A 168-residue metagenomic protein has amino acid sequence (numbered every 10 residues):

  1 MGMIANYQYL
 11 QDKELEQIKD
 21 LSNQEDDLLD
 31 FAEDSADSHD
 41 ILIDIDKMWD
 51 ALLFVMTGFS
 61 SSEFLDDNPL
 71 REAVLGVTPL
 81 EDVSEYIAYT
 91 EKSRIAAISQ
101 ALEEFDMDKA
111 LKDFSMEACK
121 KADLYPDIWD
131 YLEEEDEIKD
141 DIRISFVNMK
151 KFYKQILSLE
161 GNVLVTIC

Functional and structural regions predicted by a protein language model:
M1-I144, N148-K151, Q155: Acidic (Asp/Glu-rich) sequence patches and key acidic residues that form negatively charged surfaces used
N162: Ligand-binding loop in jelly-roll beta-barrel domains
V165-C168: Short hydrophobic/aromatic patches at helix-to-coil boundaries
